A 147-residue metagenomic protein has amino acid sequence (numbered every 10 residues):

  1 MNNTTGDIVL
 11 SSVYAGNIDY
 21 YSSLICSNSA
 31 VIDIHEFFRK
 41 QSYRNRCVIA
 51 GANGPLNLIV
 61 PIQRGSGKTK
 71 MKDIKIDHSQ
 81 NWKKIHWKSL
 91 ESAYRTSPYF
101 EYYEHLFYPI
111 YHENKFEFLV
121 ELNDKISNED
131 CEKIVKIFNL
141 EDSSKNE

Functional and structural regions predicted by a protein language model:
M1-E147: Residues lining hydrophobic/aromatic ligand-binding pockets adjacent to catalytic sites
